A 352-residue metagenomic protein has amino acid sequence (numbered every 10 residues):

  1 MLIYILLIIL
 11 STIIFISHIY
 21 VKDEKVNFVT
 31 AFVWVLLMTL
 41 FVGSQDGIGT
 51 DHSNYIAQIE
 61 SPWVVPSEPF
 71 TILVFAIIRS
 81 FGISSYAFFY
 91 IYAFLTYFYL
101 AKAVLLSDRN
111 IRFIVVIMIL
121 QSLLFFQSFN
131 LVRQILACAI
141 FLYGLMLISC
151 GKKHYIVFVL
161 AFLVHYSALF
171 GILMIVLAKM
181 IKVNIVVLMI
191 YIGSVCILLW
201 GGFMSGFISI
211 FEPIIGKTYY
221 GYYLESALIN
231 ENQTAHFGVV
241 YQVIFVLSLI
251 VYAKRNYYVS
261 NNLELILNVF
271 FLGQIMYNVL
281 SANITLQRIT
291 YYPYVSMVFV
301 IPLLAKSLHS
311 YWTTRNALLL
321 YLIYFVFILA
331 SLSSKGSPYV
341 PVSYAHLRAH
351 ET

Functional and structural regions predicted by a protein language model:
T12-S17, N232-Y277: Aromatic/glycine/proline-enriched transmembrane-helix motif characteristic of membrane-embedded glycan-assembly enzymes
S53, A57-I83: Short hydrophobic/aromatic helix or loop-helix immediately within or flanking a transmembrane segment in polytopic
I91-S107: Transmembrane-helix motifs of polytopic, lipid-linked glycan transferases
V104-Q121: Transmembrane-helix signature of polytopic, membrane-embedded enzymes that assemble or transfer cell-envelope glycans
F129-L136, F141, A253-L308: Membrane-water interface signatures at transmembrane helix termini and the short loops that connect adjacent helices
F141-K153: Membrane-interface transmembrane helices that cradle and orient dolichyl/undecaprenyl
K153-L177: Membrane-interface alpha helices of multi-pass inner-membrane proteins
A345-T352: Conserved small/polar residues in nucleotide/adenosyl-binding loops
